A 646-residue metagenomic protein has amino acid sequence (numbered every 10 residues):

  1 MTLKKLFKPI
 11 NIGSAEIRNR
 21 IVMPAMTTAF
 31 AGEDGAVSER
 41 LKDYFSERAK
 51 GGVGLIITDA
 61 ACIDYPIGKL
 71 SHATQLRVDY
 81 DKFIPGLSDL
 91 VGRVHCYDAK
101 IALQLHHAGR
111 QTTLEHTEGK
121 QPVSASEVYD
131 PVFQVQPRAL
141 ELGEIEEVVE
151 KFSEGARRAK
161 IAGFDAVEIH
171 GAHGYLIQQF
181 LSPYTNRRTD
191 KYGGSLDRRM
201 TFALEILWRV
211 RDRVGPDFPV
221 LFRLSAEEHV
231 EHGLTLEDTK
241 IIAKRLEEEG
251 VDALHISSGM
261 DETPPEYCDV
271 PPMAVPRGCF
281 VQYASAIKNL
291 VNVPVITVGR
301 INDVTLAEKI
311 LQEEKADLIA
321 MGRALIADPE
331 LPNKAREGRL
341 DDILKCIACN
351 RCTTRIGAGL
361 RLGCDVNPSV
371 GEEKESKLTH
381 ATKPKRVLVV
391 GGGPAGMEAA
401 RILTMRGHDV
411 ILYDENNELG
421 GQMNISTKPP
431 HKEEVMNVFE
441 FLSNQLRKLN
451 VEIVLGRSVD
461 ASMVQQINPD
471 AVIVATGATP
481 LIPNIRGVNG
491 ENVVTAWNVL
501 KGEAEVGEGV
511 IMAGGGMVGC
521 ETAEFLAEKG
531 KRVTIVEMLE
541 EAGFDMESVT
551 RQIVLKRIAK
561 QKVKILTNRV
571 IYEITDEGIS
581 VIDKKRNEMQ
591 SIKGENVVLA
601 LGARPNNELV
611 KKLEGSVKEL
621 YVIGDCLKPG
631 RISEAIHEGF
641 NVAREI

Functional and structural regions predicted by a protein language model:
M1-V390, P394, E398-V410, E418: Flavin-dependent oxidoreductase catalytic cores
G32, P66, I177, V230 (+11 more regions): Glycine/Thr-rich phosphate-binding loops of Rossmann-like dinucleotide-binding domains
G155-A156, A399-A400, T404, A523 (+2 more regions): Small-residue (primarily alanine) positions within well-ordered alpha-helices, especially packing/interaction faces
N333-L340, R486-V499, K611-G624: A short, gly/pro- and small-residue-rich
K385, V389-G456, L481, G515-I553 (+4 more regions): Beta1-alpha1 glycine-rich phosphate/pyrophosphate-binding loop at the start of Rossmann-like nucleotide-binding domains
E434-L481, V488-E508, E528-K612: A Rossmann-like FAD-binding core segment of flavoenzymes
L613-I646: Short FAD-binding loop at a beta-strand-to-alpha-helix junction that anchors the flavin cofactor in diverse
